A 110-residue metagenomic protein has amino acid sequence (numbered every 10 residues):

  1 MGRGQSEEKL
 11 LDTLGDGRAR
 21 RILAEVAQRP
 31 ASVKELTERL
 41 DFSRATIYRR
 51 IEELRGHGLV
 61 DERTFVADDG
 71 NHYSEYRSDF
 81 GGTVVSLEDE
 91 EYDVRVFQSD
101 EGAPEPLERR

Functional and structural regions predicted by a protein language model:
M1-L11: Short, Lys/Arg-enriched N-terminal segment that forms or immediately precedes the first helix of a structured domain
L11, R20-V26: Hydrophobic residues on short alpha-helical segments
G17-A19, Q28-S32: Short capping segments at the starts of secondary-structure elements
I22, E35-D41, L54: A short acidic, leucine-rich amphipathic alpha-helix
R29, S43-A45: Short coil turns linking two alpha-helices in DNA-binding domains
R50: Residues within the DNA-recognition helix of helix-turn-helix
G58: Glycine-centered, phosphate/nucleic-acid-interacting loop/turn motifs that mediate DNA/RNA or nucleotide
D68-E105: Conserved segment of winged-helix/HTH DNA-binding domains
